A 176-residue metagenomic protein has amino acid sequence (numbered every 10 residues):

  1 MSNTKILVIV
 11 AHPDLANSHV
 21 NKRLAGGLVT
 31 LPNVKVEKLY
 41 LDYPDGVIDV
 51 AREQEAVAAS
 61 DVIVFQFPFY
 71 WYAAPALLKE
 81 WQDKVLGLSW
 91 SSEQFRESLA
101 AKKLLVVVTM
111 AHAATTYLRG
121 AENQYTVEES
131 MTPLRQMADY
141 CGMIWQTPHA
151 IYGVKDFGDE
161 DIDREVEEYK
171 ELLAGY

Functional and structural regions predicted by a protein language model:
M1-E37, Y169: N-terminal beta1-alpha1 ligand-phosphate binding loop
K5, A25, V29, M131-Y176: Glycine-rich phosphate/pyrophosphate-binding loop and the adjoining helix
L7-I9, K35-E37, V64, L105-V107 (+1 more regions): Hydrophobic/aromatic beta-strand patches that form the interior of the parallel beta-sheet core in alpha/beta enzyme
L15-A16, Y43-D45, A113, V154-F157: Flexible, glycine-rich phosphate/dinucleotide-binding loops and adjacent beta-alpha linkers at cofactor/substrate
H19-R23, I48, A76-E80, E160: Generic recognition of short, well-ordered alpha-helical segments
V36-V57: N-terminal beta-loop-helix "entrance" segment that forms/cooperates in small-molecule cofactor or anionic ligand
A51-R135: Helix-loop-strand module that forms the ligand-binding subsite of alpha/beta enzymes
